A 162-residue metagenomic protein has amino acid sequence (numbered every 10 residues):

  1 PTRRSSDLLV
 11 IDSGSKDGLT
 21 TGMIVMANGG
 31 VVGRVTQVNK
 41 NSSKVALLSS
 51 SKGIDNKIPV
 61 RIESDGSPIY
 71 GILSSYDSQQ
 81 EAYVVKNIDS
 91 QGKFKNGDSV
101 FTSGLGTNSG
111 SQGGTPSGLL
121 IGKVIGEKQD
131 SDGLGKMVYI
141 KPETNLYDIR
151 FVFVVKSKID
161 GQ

Functional and structural regions predicted by a protein language model:
R3-Q162: A secondary-structure micro-motif
